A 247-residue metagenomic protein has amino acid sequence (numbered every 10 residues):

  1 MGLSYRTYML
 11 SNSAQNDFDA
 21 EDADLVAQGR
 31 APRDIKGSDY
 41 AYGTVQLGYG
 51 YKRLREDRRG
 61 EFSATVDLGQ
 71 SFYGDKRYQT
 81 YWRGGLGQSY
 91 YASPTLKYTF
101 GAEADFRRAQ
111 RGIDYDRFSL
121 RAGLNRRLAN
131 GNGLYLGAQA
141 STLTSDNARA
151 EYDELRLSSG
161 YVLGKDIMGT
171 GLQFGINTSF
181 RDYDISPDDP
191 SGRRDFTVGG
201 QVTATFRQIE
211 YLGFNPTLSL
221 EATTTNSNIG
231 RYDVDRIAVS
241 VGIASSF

Functional and structural regions predicted by a protein language model:
M1-F247: Gram-negative and organellar
